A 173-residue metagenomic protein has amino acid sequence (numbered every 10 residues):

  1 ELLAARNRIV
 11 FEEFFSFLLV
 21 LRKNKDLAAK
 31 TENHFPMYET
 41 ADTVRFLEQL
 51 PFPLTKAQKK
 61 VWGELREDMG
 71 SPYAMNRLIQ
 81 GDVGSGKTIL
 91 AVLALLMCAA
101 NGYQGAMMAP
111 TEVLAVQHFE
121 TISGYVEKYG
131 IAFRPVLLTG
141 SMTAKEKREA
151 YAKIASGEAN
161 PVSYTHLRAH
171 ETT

Functional and structural regions predicted by a protein language model:
E1-S85, I89-A106: Pre-Walker A segment
Q80-D82, M108-P110, L138, Y164: Generic beta-strand/beta-sheet core signal
A94, A109-P110, E149-Y151, Y164: Short beta-alpha junctions and helix-cap segments that line functional grooves
M97-L114, H118, G130-I131: Conserved SF1/SF2 helicase motif Ia
V116-S141: Conserved helix-turn-beta segment of the N-terminal RecA-like "Helicase ATP-binding" lobe in SF1/SF2 helicases
V136-K147, L167: Conserved helicase motor
T143-P161: Conserved motor-coupling elements within RecA-like helicase/translocase cores
T165-T172: Conserved small/polar residues in nucleotide/adenosyl-binding loops
